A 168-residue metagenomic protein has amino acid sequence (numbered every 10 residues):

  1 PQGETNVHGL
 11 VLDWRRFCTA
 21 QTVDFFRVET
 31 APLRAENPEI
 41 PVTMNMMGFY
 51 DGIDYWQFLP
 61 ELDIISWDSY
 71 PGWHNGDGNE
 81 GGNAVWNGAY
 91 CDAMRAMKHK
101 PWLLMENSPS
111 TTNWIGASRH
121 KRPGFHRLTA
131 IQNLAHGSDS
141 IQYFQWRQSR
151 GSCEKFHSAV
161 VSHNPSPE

Functional and structural regions predicted by a protein language model:
P1-L62: Active-site neighborhood of glycoside hydrolase catalytic domains
T43-E168: Hydrophobic targeting/anchoring helices
